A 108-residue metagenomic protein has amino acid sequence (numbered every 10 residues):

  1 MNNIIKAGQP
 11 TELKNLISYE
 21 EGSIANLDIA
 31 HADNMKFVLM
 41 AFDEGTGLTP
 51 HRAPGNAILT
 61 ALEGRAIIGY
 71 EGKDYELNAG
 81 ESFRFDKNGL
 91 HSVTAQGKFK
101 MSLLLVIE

Functional and structural regions predicted by a protein language model:
M1-N34, G69: A short, N-terminal "cap"/entry segment at the start of jelly-roll beta-barrel domains of the cupin/DSBH fold
G22-S23, K36-A53: Conserved short histidine dyad/triad with adjacent acidic residue
A41-D43, R52-I67: Short, conserved beta-strand element in jelly-roll/cupin
L62-E63, N78-A79, G97: A cytosolic small-molecule/anion-sensing beta-strand core signal
R65-I67, D74, L90, K100: Structural motif
G72-K87: Short acidic-glycine-tyrosine-enriched beta hairpin
K87-E108: Ligand-binding loop in jelly-roll beta-barrel domains
